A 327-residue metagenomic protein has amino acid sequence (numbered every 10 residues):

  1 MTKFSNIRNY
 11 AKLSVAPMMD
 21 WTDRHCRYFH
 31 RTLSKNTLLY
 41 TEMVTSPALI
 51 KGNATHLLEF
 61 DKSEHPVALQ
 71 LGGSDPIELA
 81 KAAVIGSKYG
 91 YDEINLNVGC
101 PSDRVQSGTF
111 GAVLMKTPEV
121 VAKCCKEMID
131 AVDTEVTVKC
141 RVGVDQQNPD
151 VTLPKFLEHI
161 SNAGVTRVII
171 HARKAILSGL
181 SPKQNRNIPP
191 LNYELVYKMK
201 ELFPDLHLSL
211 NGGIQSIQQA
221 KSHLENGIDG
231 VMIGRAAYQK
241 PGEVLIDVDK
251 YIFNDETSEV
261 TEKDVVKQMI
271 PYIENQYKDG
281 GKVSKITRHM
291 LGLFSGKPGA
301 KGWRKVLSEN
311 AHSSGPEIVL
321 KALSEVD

Functional and structural regions predicted by a protein language model:
M1-N9, L13-M19, H25, K123 (+5 more regions): Alpha/beta catalytic cores of nucleotide-metabolism and tRNA/nucleoside-modifying enzymes
T2-K3, M18-D92: Glycine-rich, positively charged N-terminal anion/phosphate-binding segment
S14, L39-Y40, A68-Q70, N95-N97 (+3 more regions): Conserved beta-strand positions in the central sheet of alpha/beta enzyme cores
M18-D20, V44-S46, G72-S74, G99-P101 (+4 more regions): Active-site beta-loop-alpha junctions enriched in small/polar residues
I50-A54, Q106-T109, P149-D150, L180-K183 (+2 more regions): Short secondary-structure transition/capping segments
H56-F60, A112-L114, P154-F156, N185-I188 (+1 more regions): Short, hinge-like loop/turn segments at secondary-structure boundaries
A80-I94, V98-G108, E119-L206: Alpha/beta enzyme core
K116-T117, R235: Short beta->alpha connector loops at strand-helix junctions that form conserved, small/polar/Pro-enriched
